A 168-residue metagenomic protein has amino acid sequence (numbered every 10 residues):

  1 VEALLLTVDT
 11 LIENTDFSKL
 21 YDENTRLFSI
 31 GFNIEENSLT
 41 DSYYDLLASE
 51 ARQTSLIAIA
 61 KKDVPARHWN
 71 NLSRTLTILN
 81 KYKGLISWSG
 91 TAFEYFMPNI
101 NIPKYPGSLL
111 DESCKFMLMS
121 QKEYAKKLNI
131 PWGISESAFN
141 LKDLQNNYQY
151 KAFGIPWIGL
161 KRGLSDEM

Functional and structural regions predicted by a protein language model:
V1-M168: Ser/Thr/Asn(+Pro)-rich, low-complexity disordered segments
